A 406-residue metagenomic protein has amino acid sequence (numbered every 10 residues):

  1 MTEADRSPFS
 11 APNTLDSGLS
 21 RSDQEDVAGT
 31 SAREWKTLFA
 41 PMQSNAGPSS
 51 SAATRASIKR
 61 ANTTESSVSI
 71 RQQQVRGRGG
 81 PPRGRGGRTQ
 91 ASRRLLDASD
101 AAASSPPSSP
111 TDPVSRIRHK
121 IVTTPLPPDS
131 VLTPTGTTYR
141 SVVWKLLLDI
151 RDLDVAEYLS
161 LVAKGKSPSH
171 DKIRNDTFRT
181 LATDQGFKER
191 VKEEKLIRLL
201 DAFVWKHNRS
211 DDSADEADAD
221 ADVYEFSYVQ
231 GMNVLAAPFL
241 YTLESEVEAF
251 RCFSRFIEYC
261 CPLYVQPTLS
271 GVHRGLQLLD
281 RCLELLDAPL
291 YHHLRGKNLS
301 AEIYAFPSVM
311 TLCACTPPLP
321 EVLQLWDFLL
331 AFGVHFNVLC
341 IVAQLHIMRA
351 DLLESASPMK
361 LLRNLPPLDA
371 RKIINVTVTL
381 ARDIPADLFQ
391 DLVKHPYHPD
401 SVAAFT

Functional and structural regions predicted by a protein language model:
M1-E225, A236, L240-L243, Y397-T406: N-terminal transition regions in large eukaryotic proteins
Q43-A46, R151-V155, L181, Q185 (+13 more regions): Eukaryotic basic, amphipathic alpha-helical target segments in cytosolic regions
R94-L95, P113-R116, E248, F256-Y304 (+1 more regions): Extended, Lys/Glu/Leu-rich amphipathic alpha-helical scaffolds
T135, Y224-Y228, S245, A249 (+4 more regions): Secondary-structure capping and boundary motifs in well-ordered enzyme cores
S141-L147, Y228, S308-F332: Hydrophobic/aromatic-rich, well-ordered segments within soluble, folded domains that form packed cores
D184, K188-E189, E193-V223, L276 (+4 more regions): Active-site-adjacent structural elements in folded domains
V191-K195, R251-C252, S270, P320-Q324 (+1 more regions): Short sequence/structural elements of tandem HEAT/ARM alpha-solenoid repeats
R198-A202, N233-Y241, R251-R255, R281 (+4 more regions): Contiguous, well-ordered alpha-helical segments that form the cores/surfaces of helical PPI scaffolds
